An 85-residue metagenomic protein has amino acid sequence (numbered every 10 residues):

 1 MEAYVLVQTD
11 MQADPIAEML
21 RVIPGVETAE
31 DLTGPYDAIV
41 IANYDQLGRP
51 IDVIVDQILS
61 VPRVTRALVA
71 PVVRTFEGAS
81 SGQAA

Functional and structural regions predicted by a protein language model:
M1-A85: A compositional/biophysical signature of low hydrophobicity enriched in polar/charged and small residues
